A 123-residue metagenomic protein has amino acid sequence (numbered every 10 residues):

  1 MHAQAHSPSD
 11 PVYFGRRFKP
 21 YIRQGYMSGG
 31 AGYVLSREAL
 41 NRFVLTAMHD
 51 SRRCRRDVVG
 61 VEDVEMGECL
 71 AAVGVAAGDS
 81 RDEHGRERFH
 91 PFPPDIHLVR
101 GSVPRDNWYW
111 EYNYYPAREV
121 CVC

Functional and structural regions predicted by a protein language model:
M1-C123: Secretory-pathway lumenal glyco-enzymes, predominantly type II signal-anchor Golgi glycosyltransferases
